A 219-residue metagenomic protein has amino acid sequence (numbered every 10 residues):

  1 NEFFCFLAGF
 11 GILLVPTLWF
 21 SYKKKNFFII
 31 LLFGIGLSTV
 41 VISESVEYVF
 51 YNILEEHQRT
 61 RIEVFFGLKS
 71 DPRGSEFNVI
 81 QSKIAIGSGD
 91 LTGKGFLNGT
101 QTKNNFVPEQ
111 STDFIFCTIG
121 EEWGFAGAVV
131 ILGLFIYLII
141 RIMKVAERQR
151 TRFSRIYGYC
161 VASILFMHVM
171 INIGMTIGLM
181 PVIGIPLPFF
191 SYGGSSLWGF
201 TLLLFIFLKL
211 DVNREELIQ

Functional and structural regions predicted by a protein language model:
N1-F125, R152: Hydrophobic, glycine- and aromatic-enriched re-entrant/interface helices and adjoining loop segments
L14-K25, Y137-A146, F207-V212: Structural signal for the C-terminal ends of transmembrane alpha-helices and the immediately following loop
T39, S43, L134-Y137, V161-I171: Alpha-helical transmembrane segments of multi-pass membrane proteins
E121, V161-L165, G193-S196: Transmembrane helix-bundle signature of multi-pass membrane transporters/permeases
E122-I139: Hydrophobic alpha-helical transmembrane segments
F135-I142, A162, M175, L203-I206: Hydrophobic/aromatic residues in alpha-helical transmembrane segments
M143-G184: Loop-to-helix entry and N-terminal half of a specific, functionally important transmembrane alpha helix in multi-pass
N172-Q219: A juxtamembrane structural motif centered on a specific transmembrane helix
